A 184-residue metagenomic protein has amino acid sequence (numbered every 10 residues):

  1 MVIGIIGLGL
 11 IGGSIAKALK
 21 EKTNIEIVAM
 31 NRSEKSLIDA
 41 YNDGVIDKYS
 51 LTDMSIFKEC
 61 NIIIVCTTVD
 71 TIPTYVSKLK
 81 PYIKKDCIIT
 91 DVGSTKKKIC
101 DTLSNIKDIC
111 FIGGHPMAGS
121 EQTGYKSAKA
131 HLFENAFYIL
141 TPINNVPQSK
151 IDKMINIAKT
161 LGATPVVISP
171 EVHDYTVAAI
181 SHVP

Functional and structural regions predicted by a protein language model:
M1-K58: NAD(P)+-binding Rossmann beta1-loop-alpha1 motif at the extreme N-terminus of oxidoreductases
V2, E26, C110, F137 (+1 more regions): Residues at the starts of beta-strands that form the adenosine-phosphate
M30, D91-V92, G114, T141 (+1 more regions): Generic beta-sheet signal
R32-S33, T67, V92-S94: Short beta->alpha hinge that forms the Motif I/post-I loop of the SAM-binding pocket
M54-I83, I88: Rossmann-like NAD(P)-binding element
Y75-K126: Rossmann-like NAD(P)(H) cofactor-binding subdomain of soluble oxidoreductases
L132-P184: Internal alpha-helical scaffold of NAD(P)-dependent oxidoreductase catalytic cores
